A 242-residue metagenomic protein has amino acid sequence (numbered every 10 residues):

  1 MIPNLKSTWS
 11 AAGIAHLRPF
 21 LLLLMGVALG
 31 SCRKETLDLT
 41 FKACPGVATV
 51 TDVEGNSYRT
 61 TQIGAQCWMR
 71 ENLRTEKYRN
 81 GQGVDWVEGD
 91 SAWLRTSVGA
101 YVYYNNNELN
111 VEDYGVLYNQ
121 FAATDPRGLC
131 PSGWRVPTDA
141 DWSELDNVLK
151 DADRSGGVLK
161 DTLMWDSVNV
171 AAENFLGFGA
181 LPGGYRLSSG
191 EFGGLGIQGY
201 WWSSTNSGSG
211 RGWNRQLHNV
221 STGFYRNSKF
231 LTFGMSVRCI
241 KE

Functional and structural regions predicted by a protein language model:
M1-A15: N-terminal secretory signal peptides that target proteins for export/translocation
P3, K34-E35: Short, contiguous, well-ordered secondary-structure segments
W9-A12, R33, R59: Serine/proline-rich low-complexity intrinsically disordered segments, especially terminal tails, linkers
R18-L22: Sec-dependent signal peptide recognition, specifically the positively charged N-region followed immediately by
L29-S31: C-terminal motif of bacterial Sec signal peptides marking the signal peptidase cleavage site
E35-E242: Conserved positions within compact, well-structured domain cores
